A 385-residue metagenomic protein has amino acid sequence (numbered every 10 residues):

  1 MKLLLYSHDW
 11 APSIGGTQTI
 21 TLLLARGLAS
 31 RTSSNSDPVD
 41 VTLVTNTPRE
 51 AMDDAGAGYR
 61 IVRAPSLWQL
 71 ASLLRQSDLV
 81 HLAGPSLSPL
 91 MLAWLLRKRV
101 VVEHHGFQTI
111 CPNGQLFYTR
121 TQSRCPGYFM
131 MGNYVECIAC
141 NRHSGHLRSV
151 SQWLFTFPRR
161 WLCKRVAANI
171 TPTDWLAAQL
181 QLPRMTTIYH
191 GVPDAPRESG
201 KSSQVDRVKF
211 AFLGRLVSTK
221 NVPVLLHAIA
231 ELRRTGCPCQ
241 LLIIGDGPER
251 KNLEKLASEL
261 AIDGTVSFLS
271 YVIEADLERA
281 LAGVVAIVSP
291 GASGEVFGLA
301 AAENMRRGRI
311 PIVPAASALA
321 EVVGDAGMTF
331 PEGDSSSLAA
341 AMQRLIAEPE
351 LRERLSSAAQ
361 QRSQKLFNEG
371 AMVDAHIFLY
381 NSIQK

Functional and structural regions predicted by a protein language model:
S77, A282-V296, R309: Acidic donor-binding loop of glycosyltransferase active sites
G132-R197: Donor nucleotide-sugar binding/catalytic pocket of nucleotide-sugar-dependent glycosyltransferases
G191-R207, R279: Acidic anion/phosphate-binding donor-loop and adjacent secondary structure in glycosyltransferase catalytic cores
S203-K220, L226-I229, L242: Conserved donor-binding/catalytic core segment of Leloir-type glycosyltransferases
E254-V272: Nucleotide-activated donor-binding/catalytic signature segment of Leloir-type glycosyltransferases, i.e., the conserved
E278, V296, A301-R306, S317-E321: Short alpha-helical segment that forms part of, or immediately flanks, the ligand-binding pocket in carbohydrate-active
V313, D325-S335, R344-P349: Conserved acidic donor-binding segment of nucleotide-sugar-dependent glycosyltransferases
R344, L351-L366, M372-F378, S382: A short, well-ordered alpha-helix in the C-terminal region of glycosyltransferases
